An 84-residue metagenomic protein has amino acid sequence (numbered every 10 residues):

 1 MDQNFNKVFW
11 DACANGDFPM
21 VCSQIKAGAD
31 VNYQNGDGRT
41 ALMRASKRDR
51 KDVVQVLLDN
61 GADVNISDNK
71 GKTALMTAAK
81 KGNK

Functional and structural regions predicted by a protein language model:
M20, D52-V53: Conserved ankyrin/ankyrin-like repeat signature
